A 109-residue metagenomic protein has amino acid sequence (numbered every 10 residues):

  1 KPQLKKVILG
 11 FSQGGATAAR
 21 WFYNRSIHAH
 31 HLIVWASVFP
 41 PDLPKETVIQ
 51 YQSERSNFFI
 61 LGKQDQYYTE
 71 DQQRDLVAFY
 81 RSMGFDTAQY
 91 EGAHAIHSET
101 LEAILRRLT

Functional and structural regions predicted by a protein language model:
K1-V7: Gly/Ser-rich "nucleophile elbow"/oxyanion-hole loop immediately N-terminal to the catalytic nucleophile in hydrolases
L9-G14, A18: Gly/Ala-rich beta-loop-alpha elbow adjacent to hydrolase catalytic centers
T17-W21, L43: Hydrolases whose catalytic domains are alpha/beta-hydrolase-1, hotdog thioesterase, or metallo-beta-lactamase-like
I27-P40: A conserved short beta-strand
F39-S56: Conserved serine/cysteine hydrolase catalytic core
P40-P41, K63-T69, A95: Acidic catalytic loop of the alpha/beta-hydrolase fold
S53, F58-L61, D65: Short beta-strand/loop motif that positions the catalytic acidic residue of the alpha/beta-hydrolase fold
E70-T109: C-terminal catalytic histidine-bearing segment of alpha/beta-hydrolase fold enzymes
